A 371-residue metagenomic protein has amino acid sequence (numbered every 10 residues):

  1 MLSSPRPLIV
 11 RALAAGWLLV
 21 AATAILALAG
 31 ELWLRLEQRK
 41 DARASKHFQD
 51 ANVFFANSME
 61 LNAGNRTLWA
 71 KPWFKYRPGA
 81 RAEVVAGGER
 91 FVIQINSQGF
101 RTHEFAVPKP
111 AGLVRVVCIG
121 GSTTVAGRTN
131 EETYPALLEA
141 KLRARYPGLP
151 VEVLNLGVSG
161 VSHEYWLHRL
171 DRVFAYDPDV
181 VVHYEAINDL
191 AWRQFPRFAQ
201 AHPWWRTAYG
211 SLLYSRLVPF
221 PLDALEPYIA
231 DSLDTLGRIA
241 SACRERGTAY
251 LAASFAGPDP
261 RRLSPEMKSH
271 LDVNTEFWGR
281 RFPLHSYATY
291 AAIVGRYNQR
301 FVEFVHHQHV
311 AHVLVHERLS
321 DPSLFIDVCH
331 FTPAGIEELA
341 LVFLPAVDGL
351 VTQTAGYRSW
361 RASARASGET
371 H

Functional and structural regions predicted by a protein language model:
M1-V10: N-terminal Lys/Arg-rich, disordered targeting/topogenic segments
A14-E31: Hydrophobic membrane-insertion alpha-helices, especially the h-region of bacterial N-terminal signal peptides
L34, S232, R300, V305-H306 (+2 more regions): Histidine-centered active-site loop/cap adjacent to the catalytic His in serine esterases/O-acetyl transfer systems
A42-V125, T129-E131, P135-K141, R145-Y146 (+1 more regions): Membrane/wall-proximal cationic-aromatic binding patches
R115-V117, K141, L149-Y176, V181-L217 (+1 more regions): Internal alpha/beta domain cores that form substrate/cofactor-binding pockets in large enzymes and binding proteins
S122-T129, N155-L156, L222-I229, Y287-A291 (+1 more regions): Second-shell loop/turn segments in exported
N155-G157, S254, L314-H316: Residue-level recognition of beta-strand->loop/alpha-helix junctions
A186-V302, L319-P322, Y357-H371: Serine-dependent acyl-ester chemistry module
